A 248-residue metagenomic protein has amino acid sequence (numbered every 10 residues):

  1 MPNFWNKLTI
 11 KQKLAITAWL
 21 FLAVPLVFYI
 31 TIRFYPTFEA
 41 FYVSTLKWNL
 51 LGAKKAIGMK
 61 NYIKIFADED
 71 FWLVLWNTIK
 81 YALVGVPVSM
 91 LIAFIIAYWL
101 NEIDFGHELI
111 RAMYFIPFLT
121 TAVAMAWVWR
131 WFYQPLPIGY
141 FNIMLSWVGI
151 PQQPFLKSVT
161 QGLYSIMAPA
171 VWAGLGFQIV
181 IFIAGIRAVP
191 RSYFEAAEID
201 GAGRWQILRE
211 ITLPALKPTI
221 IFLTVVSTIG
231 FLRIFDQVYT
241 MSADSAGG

Functional and structural regions predicted by a protein language model:
M1-Q12: Short, Lys/Arg-rich, polar N-terminal cytosolic tail immediately upstream of the first transmembrane signal-anchor
L14-G248: A structural signal for multi-pass alpha-helical bundles of membrane permease subunits that mediate small-molecule
